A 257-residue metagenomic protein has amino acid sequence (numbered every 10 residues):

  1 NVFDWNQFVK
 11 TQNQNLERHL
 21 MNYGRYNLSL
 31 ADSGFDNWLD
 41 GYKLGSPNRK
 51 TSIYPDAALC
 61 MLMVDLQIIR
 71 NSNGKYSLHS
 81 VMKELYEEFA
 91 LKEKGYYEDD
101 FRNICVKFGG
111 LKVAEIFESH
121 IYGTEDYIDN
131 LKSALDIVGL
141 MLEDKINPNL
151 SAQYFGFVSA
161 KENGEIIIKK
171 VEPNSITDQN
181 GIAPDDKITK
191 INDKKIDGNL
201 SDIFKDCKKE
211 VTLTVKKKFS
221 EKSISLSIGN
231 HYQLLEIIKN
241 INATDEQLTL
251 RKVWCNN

Functional and structural regions predicted by a protein language model:
V2, E17, D65-N73, Y86-A90 (+3 more regions): Sec-exported extracytoplasmic/periplasmic mature domains
V2-A58, N71, L91: Acidic/His/Gly-enriched intrinsically disordered linker/tail segments that often contain short helix/coil "MoRF-like"
V2-V9, I69-S77, G109-A114: Structural helix-adjacent loops and short alpha-helical linkers that scaffold large soluble proteins
F35-K43, L62, S80-E84, Y96-E98: Short acidic (Asp/Glu) and glycine-rich catalytic loops that position anionic groups and cofactors
K50-A57, K75-L78, K94, E98 (+1 more regions): Solvent-exposed, acidic/flexible segments
A57-D65: Buried hydrophobic packing segments
M61, G74, F117-I121: Hydrophobic, well-ordered secondary-structure elements that form the walls of internal hydrophobic environments
L91-N257: Beta/coil-rich, acidic/histidine-enriched accessory regions frequently appended to metallopeptidases
